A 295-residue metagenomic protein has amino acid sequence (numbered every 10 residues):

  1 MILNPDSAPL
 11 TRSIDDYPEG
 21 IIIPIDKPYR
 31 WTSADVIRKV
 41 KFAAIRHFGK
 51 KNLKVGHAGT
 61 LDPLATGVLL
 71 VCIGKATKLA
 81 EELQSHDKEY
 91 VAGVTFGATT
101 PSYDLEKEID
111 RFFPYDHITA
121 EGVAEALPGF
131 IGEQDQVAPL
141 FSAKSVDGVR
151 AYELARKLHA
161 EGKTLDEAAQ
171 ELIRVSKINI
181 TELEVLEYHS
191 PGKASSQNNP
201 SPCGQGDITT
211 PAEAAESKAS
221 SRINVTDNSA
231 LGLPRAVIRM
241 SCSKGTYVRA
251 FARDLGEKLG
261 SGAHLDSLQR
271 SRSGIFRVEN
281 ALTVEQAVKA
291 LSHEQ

Functional and structural regions predicted by a protein language model:
M1-Q295: Catalytic/RNA-binding core of pseudouridine synthases
